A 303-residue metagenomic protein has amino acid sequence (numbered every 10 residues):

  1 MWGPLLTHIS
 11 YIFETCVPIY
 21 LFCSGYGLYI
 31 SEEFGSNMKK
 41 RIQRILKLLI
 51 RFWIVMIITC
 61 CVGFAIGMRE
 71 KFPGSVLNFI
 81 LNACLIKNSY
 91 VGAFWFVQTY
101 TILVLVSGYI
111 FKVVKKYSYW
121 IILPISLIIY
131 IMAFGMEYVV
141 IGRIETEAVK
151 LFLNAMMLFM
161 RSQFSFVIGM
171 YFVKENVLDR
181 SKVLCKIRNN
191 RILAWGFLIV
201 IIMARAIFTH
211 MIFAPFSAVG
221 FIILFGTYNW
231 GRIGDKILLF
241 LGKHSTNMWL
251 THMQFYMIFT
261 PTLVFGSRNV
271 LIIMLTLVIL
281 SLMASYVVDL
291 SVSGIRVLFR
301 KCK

Functional and structural regions predicted by a protein language model:
P4-V17, C84-T99, E137-I168, I201-I222 (+1 more regions): Interfacial loop-to-helix transition and helix-capping segments at the boundaries of transmembrane helices
S10-L21, I30-S89, L103, C185-F197 (+3 more regions): Transmembrane alpha-helical segments and their boundary/interface "anchor" motifs in multi-pass integral membrane
S24, I45-C61, Q98-Y109, L127-I128 (+8 more regions): Hydrophobic, lipid-facing residues on alpha-helical transmembrane segments of integral membrane proteins
Y26-G35, A65, Y109-K116, I168-R180 (+4 more regions): Structural signal for the C-terminal ends of transmembrane alpha-helices and the immediately following loop
G35, F64-F72, K112, K116 (+4 more regions): Transmembrane helix-loop junctions in multipass membrane proteins, especially transporters and channels
K71-L85, L127-F152, L178: Short, flexible helix-coil linker/hinge segments at the edges of structured domains or between repeats
L85, G92, F166, W195-V297: Alpha-helical transmembrane segments of multi-pass integral membrane proteins
V104-Y130, Y171-W195: Solvent-exposed interhelical
